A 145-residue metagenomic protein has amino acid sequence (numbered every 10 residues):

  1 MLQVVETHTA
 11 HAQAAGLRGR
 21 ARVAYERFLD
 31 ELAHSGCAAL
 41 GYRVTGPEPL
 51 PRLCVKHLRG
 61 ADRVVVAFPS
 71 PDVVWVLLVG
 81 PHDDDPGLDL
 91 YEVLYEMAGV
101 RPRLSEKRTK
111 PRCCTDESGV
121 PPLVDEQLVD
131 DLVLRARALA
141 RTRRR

Functional and structural regions predicted by a protein language model:
M1-V4: Conserved N-terminal entry element of GNAT/NAT acetyltransferase domains
A12-R20: Surface-exposed, Lys/Arg-rich phosphate-binding patches that contact polyanionic backbones
G19, D30-H34, P81: Short, intrinsically disordered, mixed-charge
V23: Extracytoplasmic copper-binding redox domains, predominantly the cupredoxin/blue-copper superfamily
R27: Function-determining sites in protein domains
E31-H57: A short, surface-exposed loop/turn module that caps and links secondary-structure elements
C54-R63, A67-R145: Enriched for short, Lys/Arg-rich terminal
